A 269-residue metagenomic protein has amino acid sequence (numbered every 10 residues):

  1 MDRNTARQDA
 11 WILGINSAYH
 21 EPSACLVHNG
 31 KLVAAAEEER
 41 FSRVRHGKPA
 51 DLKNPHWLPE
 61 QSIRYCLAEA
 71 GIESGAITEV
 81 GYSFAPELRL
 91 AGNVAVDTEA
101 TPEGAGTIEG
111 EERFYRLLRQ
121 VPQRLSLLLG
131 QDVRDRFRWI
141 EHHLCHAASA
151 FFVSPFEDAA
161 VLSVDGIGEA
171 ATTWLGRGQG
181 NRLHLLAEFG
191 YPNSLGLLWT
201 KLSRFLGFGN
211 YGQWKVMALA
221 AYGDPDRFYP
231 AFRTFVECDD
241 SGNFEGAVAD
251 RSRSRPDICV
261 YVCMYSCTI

Functional and structural regions predicted by a protein language model:
M1-I269: Short acidic/glycine-rich loops and adjacent helix/strand connectors that line catalytic pockets where negatively
